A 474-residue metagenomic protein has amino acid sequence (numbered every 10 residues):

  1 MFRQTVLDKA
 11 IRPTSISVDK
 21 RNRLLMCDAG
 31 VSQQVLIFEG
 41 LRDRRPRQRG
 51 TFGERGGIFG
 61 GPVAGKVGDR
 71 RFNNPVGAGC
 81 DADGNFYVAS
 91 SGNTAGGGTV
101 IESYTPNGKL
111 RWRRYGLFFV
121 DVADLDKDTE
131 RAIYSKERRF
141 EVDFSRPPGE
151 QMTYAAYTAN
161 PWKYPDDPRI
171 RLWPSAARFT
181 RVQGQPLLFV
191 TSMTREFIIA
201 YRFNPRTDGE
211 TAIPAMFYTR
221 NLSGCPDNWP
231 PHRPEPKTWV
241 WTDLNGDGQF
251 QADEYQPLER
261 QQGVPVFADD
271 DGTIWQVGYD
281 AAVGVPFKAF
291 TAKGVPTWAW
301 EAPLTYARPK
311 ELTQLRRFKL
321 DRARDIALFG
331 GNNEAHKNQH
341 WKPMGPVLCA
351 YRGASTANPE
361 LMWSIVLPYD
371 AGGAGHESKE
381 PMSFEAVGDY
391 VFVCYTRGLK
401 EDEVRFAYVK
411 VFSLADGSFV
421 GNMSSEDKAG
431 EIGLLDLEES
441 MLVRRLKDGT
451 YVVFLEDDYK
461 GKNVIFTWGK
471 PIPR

Functional and structural regions predicted by a protein language model:
M1-K9, R45-R70, Y115-F118, G149-I170 (+4 more regions): Surface-exposed loop and turn segments in beta-propeller and other repeat-based domains that flank or scaffold
S15, G77, D121-V122, V264-V266 (+3 more regions): Conserved beta-strand position repeated once per blade in WD40 beta-propeller domains
V18-R21, C80-D83, D124-T129, R181-G184 (+4 more regions): Residue-level detector of Asp-centered blade-edge/turn motifs that repeat once per structural unit in beta-propeller
R23-M26, N85-V88, E130-Y134, L187-T191 (+5 more regions): Conserved beta-propeller blade signature
V31-Q33, G92-G96, R138-F140, T194-F197 (+4 more regions): Short glycine/acidic-enriched loop and turn motifs that connect beta-strands
E39-R44, Y104-K109, F144-P148, N204-D208 (+3 more regions): Short loop/turn segments that connect beta-strands within beta-propeller blades
V190-S192, I198-A200, D325-Y351, W363-D427: Loop/turn-rich, solvent-exposed surfaces of beta-rich toroidal or solenoidal domains
L434-R474: Blade-level signature of beta-propeller repeat domains, shared across WD40, Kelch, NHL, RCC1 and BNR/Asp-box propellers
